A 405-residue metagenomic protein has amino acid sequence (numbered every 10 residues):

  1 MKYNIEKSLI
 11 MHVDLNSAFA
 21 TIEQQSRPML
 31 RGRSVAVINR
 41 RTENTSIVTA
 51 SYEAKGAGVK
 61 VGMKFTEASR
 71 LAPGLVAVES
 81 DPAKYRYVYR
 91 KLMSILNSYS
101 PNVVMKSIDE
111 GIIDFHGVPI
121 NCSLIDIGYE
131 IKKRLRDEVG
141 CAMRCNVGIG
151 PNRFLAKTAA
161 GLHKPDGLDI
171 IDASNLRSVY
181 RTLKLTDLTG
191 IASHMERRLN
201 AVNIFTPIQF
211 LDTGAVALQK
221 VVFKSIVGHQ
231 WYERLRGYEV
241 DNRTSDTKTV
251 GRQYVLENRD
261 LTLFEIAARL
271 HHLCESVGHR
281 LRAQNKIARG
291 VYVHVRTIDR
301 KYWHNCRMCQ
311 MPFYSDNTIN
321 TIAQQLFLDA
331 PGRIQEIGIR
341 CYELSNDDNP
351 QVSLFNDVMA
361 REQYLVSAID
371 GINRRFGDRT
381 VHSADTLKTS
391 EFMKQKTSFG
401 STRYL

Functional and structural regions predicted by a protein language model:
M1-I108, I112, E233: Residues that scaffold, gate, or flank divalent-cation-dependent active/transport sites
Y3, H12, N200-I334: DNA-contacting surface of Y-family translesion DNA polymerases
I22-Q25, V48-A50, L155-H163, N242-T247: Short acidic, glycine/serine/threonine-rich loops at helix termini
R86-C145: Hydrophobic alpha-helical hairpins/lids featuring a short glycine-rich hinge
K106-E110, A142, I149-R153, K286-G290 (+1 more regions): Short Gly/Ser/Thr- and Asp/Glu-enriched loop/turn motifs at secondary-structure junctions
S123-L183, D348: Long, highly charged, low-complexity intrinsically disordered interaction regions that mediate electrostatic DNA/RNA
C309-L405: Acidic, metal-coordinating catalytic segment for phosphate/diphosphate chemistry, firing primarily on the Nudix
